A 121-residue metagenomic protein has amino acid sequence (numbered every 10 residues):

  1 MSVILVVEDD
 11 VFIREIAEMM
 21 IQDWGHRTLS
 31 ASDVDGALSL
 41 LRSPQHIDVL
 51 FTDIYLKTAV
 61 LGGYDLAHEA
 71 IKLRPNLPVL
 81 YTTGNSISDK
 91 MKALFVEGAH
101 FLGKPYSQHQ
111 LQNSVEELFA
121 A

Functional and structural regions predicted by a protein language model:
D10-L29: Two-component/phosphorelay signaling modules centered on CheY-like receiver
R14, K57-A59: The feature encodes the CheY-like receiver
S30-V49, K57: Acidic, metal-coordinating helix/loop segments flanking the phosphotransfer/catalytic sites of two-component signaling
G62-L77: Short amphipathic alpha-helix used as the core "switch/output" element in two-component signaling
N85-D89: Negatively charged, flexible loop motifs adjacent to catalytic sites in prokaryotic signal transduction proteins
K92-L102: As written
Y106-L118: C-terminal output helix
